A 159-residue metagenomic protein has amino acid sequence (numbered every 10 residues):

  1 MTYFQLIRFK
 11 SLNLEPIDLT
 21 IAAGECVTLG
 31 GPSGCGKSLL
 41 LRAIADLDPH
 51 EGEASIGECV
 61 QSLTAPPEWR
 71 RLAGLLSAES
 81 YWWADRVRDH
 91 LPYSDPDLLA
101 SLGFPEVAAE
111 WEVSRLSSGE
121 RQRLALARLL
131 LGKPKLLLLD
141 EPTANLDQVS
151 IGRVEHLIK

Functional and structural regions predicted by a protein language model:
G30-P32: The feature captures the beta-strand-to-loop junction immediately N-terminal to the Walker
I44-A45: Helix-to-loop junction immediately C-terminal to a conserved catalytic motif
V60-G74: ABC ATPase NBD coupling module
L72, E79-L98: Q-loop/switch helix immediately C-terminal to the Walker
E112-L116, E120: Conserved ABC ATPase signature
L126: Hydrophobic anchor residue at the start of the ABC signature
L137-E141: Catalytic Walker B motif of ABC-type/P-loop ATPase nucleotide-binding domains
